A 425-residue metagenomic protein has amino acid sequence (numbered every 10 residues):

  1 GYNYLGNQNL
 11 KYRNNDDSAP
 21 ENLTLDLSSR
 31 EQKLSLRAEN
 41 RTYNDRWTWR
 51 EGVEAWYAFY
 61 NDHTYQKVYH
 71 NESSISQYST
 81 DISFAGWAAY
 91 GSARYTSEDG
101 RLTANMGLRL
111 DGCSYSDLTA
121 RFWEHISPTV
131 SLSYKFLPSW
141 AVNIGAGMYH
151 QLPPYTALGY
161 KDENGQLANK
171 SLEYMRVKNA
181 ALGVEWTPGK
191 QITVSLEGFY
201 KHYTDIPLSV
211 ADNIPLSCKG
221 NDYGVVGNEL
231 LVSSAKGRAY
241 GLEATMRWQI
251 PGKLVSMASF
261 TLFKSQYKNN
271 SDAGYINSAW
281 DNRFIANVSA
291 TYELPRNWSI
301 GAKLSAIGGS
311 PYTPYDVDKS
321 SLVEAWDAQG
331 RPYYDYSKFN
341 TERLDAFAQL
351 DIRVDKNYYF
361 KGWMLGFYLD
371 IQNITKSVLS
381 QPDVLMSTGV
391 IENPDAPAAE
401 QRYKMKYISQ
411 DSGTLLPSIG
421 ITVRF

Functional and structural regions predicted by a protein language model:
G1-T119, K135, I192-S195, M257-S259: Face-selective signature of the C-terminal outer-membrane beta-barrel domain
Y2-Q8, N44, A55-N61, L108-S114 (+6 more regions): Transmembrane beta-strands of outer-membrane beta-barrel pores
Q8, N61-V68, Y134, P138-A180 (+4 more regions): Surface-exposed extracellular loop regions of Gram-negative outer-membrane beta-barrel proteins, predominantly
T24-S29, K33-E39, Q77-Y90, N169 (+5 more regions): Outer membrane beta-barrel strand-and-loop segments of large Gram-negative receptors, especially TonB-dependent
L36-T42, A89-Y95, V130-Y134, L182-W186 (+7 more regions): Residues on the lipid-exposed face of transmembrane beta-strands in outer-membrane beta-barrel proteins
Y43-W47, S97-G100, K135-S139, V177 (+7 more regions): Outer-membrane beta-barrel channels and translocator barrels
T96-L102, Y200-H202, N221-P314: Gram-negative outer-membrane beta-barrel transporters
T204, S256, A306-Q329, D345-Q349 (+1 more regions): C-terminal beta-signal and adjacent terminal beta-strands/loops of Gram-negative outer-membrane beta-barrel proteins
